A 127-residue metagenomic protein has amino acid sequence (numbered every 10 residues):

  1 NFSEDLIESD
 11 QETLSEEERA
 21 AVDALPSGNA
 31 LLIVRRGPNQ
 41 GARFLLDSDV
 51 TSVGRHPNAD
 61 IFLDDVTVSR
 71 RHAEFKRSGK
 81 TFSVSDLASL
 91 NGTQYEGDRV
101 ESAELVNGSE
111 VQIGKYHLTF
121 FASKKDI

Functional and structural regions predicted by a protein language model:
N1-L63, D126-I127: Intrinsically disordered, low-complexity acidic Ser/Thr-rich regulatory segments
V34-R36, R77, A122: Residue-level signal for short segments within beta-strands and strand-turn junctions of well-structured beta-sheet
N39, N91, R99, K124-K125: Residue-level detector of flexible, active-site-proximal loop/helix-junction positions within diverse enzyme catalytic
L45-T119: Forkhead-associated
L118-D126: Short, Lys/Arg- and Gly-enriched loop/turn segments at beta-strand edges
